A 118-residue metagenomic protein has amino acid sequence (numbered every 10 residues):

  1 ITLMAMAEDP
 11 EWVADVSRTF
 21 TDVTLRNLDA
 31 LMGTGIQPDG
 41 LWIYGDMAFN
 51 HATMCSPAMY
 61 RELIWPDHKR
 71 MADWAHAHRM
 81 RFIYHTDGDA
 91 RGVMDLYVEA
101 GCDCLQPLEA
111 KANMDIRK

Functional and structural regions predicted by a protein language model:
I1-K118: Active-site loop segments of alpha/beta catalytic cores
